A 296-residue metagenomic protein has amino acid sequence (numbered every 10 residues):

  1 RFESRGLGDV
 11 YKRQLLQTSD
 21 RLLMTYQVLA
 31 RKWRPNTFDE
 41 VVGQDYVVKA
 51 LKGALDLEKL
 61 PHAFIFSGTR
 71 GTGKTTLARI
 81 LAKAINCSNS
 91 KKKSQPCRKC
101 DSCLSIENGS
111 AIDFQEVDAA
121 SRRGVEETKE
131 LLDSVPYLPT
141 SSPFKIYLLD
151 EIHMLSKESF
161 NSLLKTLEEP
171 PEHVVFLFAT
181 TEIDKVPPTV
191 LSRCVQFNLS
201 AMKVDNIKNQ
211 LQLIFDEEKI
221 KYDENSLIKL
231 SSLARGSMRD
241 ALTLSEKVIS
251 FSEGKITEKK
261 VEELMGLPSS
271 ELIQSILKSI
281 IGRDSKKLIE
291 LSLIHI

Functional and structural regions predicted by a protein language model:
R1, V41, A54, S279-G282: Hydrophobic side-chain positions on well-ordered alpha-helices, corresponding to helix-helix packing/interface faces
R1-Q14, I294-H295: Single conserved hydrophobic/aromatic residue that forms the stacking wall/gate of nucleotide- or nucleobase-binding
S4, A120-S121, S237: Short linear Ser/Thr-Pro motifs
S4-G8, P187, G266: A short glycine-leucine-enriched loop at secondary-structure breakpoints that most characteristically corresponds
Y11, D20-L22, K286: Intrinsic disorder/low-complexity detector
L15-Q196, N206: P-loop/Walker A NTP-binding region and its immediately flanking N-terminal helices in P-loop NTPase folds
N108-I112, E127-E130, P143, A179 (+1 more regions): Extended, largely alpha-helical regulatory/partner-binding modules appended to the mid-to-C-terminal parts
